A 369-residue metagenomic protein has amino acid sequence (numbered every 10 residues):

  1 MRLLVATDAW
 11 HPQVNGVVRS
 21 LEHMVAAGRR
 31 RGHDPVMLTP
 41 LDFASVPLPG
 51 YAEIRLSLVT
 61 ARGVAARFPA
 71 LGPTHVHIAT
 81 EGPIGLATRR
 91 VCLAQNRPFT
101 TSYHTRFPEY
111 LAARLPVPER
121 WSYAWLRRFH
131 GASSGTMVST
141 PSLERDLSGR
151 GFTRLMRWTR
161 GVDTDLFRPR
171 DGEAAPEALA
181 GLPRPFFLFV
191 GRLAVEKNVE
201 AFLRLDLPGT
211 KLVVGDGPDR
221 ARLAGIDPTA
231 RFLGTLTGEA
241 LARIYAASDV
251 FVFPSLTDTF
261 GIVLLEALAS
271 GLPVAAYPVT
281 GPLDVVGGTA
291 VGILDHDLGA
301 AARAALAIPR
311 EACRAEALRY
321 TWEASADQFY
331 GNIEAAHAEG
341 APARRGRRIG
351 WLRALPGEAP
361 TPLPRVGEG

Functional and structural regions predicted by a protein language model:
F68, H130, T235-L236, R243-S248 (+1 more regions): Short alpha-helical donor nucleotide-sugar binding micro-motif in glycosyltransferases
A124-A178: Donor nucleotide-sugar binding/catalytic pocket of nucleotide-sugar-dependent glycosyltransferases
A174, A307-P356: A charged, aromatic-enriched C-terminal amphipathic alpha-helix characteristic of glycosyltransferases across folds
A178-L212: Conserved donor-binding/catalytic core segment of Leloir-type glycosyltransferases
A221-A240: Nucleotide-activated donor-binding/catalytic signature segment of Leloir-type glycosyltransferases, i.e., the conserved
L256: Aromatic "clamp/platform" in nucleotide-sugar-dependent glycosyltransferases that forms part of the donor/acceptor
P273-A276: Short hydrophobic beta-strand element within catalytic cores of glycosyltransferases and related nucleotide-activated
L283-A307, E323: Change "using UDP/GDP/dTDP sugars" to "using nucleotide sugars
